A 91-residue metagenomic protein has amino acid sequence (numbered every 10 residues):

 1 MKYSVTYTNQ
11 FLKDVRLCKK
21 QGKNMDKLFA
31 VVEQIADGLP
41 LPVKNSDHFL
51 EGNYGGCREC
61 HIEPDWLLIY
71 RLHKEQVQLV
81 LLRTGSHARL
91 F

Functional and structural regions predicted by a protein language model:
M1-P64, H73-L79, A88-F91: Basic, Lys/Arg-enriched alpha-helical interface segments
L81-R83: Catalytic Cys-His active-site segments of thiol-dependent hydrolases/isopeptidases
